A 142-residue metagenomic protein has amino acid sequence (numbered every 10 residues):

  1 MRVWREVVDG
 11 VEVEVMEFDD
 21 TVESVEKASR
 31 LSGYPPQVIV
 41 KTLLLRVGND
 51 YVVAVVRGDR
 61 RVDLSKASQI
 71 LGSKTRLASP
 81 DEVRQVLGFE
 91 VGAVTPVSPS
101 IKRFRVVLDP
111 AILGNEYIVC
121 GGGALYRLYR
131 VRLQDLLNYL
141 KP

Functional and structural regions predicted by a protein language model:
M1-P142: Extended, low-hydrophobicity, polar/charged segments
